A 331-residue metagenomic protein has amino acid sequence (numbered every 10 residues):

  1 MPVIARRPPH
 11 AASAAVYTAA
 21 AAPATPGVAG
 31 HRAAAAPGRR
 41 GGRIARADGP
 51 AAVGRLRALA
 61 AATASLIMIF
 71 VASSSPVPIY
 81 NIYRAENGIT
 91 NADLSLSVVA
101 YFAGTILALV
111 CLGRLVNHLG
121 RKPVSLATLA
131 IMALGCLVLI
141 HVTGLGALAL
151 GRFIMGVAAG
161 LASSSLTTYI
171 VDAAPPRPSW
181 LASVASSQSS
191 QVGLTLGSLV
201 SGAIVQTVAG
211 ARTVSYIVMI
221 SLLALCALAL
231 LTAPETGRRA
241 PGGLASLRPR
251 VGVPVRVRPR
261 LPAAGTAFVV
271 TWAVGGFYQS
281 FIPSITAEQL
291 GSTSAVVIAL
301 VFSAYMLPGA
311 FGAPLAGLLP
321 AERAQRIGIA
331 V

Functional and structural regions predicted by a protein language model:
A52-I79, V257-G275: Pair of pore-lining "gating" transmembrane helices in MFS-fold secondary transporters
G88, G120, H141-G146, A209: Helix-breaking motifs and short loop linkers at transmembrane-helix boundaries and internal kinks in secondary membrane
V99-G113, A304-G312: Central cavity-lining transmembrane alpha-helices of secondary-active solute carriers, predominantly the Major
L107-T143: Conserved MFS/SLC helix-loop-helix module at the cytosolic interface between two early adjacent transmembrane helices
G146-R152, A264: Short hydrophobic/alpha-helical segments at membrane-entry points of transmembrane helices in Major Facilitator
F153-S189: Cytoplasmic helix-loop-helix junction between adjacent transmembrane helices in 12-TM secondary transporters
L181, A185-L231: Helix-loop-helix hairpin linking two adjacent transmembrane segments in secondary transporters
I298-A321: Transmembrane alpha-helices of Major Facilitator/SLC transporters
